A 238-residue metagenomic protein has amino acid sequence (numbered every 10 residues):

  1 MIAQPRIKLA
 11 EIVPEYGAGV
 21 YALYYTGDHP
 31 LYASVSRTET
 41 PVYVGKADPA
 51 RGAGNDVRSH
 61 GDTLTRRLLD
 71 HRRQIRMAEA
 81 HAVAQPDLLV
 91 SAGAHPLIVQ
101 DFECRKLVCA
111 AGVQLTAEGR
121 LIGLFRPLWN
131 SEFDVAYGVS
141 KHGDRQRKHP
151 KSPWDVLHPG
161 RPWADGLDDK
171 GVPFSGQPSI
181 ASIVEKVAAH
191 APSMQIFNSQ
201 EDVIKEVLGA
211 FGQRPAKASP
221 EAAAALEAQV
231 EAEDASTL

Functional and structural regions predicted by a protein language model:
M1-V42, K46-L238: Boundary/linker segments flanking structured domains
